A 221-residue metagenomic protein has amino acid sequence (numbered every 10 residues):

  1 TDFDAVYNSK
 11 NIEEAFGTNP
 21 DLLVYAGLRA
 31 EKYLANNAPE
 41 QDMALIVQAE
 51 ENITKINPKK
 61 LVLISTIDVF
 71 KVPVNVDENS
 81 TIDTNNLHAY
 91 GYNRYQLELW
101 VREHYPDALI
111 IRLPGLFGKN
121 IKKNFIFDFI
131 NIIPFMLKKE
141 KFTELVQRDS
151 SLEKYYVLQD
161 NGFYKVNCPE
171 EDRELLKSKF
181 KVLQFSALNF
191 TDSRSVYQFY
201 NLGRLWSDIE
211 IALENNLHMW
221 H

Functional and structural regions predicted by a protein language model:
T1-K32, F125, V157, N161-E171 (+1 more regions): N-terminal Rossmann/SDR dinucleotide-binding element
F3-Y7, L61, A108-L109, M219-W220: Hydrophobic anchor at the start of a short beta-strand that flanks the dinucleotide cofactor-binding loop
I12-K59, L63-E78: NAD(P)H-binding glycine-rich loop region in Rossmannoid oxidoreductase-like domains and their noncatalytic homologs
Y33-E40, N79-H88, D192-V196: Surface-exposed cleft-lining segments at the edges of enzyme active sites
A44-A49, Q96-L97, N201: Conserved cofactor-binding/catalytic machinery of classical short-chain dehydrogenase/reductase
K59-I110, G115-I121: Glycine-/Pro-rich loop/turn segments that contact NAD(P) or position catalytic residues in Rossmann-like domains
D107-F199, G203-W206: NAD(P)-dependent short-chain dehydrogenase/reductase
S186-N189, I209-H221: Core catalytic loop region at the nicotinamide-binding pocket of NAD(P)H-dependent oxidoreductases
